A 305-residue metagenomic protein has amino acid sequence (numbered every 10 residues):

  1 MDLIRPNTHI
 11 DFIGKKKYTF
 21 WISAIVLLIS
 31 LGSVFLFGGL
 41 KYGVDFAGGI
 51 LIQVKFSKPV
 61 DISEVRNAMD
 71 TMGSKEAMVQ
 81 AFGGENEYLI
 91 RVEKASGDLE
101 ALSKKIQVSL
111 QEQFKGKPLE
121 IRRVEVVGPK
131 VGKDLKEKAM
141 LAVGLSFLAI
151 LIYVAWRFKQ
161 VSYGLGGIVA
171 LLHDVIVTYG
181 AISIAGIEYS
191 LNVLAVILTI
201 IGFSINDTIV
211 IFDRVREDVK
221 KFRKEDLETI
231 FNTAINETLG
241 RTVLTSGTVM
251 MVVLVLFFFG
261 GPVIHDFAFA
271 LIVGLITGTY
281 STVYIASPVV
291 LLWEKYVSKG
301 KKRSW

Functional and structural regions predicted by a protein language model:
M1-W305: A structural signal for conserved, well-ordered secondary-structure elements that form binding/interaction cores
